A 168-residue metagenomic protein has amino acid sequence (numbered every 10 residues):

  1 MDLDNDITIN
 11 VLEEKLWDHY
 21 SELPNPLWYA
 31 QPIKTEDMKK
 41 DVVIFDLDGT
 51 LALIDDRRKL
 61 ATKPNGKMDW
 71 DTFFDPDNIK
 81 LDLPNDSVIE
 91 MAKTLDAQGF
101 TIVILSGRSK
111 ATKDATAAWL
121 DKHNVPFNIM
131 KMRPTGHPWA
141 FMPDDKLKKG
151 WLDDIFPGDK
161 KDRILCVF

Functional and structural regions predicted by a protein language model:
M1-L47, D55-R58: Non-catalytic pre-domain segments flanking phosphatase-related domains
I9, Q98-F100, S109-F168: C-terminal cap/substrate-recognition subdomain and adjoining C-terminal extension of metal-dependent phosphatase-like
D41-V43, I102, L165: Generic beta-sheet signal
A61-D75, F127-P134: Short, basic/glycine-rich phosphate-binding loops at helix/coil junctions that contact nucleotide phosphates
D69-V103, K110-A117: Short, acidic loop-to-helix structural element flanking the phosphoryl-transfer center in phosphate-processing enzymes
